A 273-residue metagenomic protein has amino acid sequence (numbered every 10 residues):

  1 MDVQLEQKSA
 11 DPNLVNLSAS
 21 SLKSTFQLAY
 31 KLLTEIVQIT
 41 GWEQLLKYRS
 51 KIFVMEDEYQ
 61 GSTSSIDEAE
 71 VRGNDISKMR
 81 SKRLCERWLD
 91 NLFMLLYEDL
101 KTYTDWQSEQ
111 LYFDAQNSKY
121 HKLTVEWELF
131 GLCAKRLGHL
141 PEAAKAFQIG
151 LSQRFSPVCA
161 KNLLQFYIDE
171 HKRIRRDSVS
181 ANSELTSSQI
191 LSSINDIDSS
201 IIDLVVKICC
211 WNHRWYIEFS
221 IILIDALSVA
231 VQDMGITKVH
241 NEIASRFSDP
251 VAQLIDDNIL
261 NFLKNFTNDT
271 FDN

Functional and structural regions predicted by a protein language model:
M1-L151, Y167-N273: Eukaryotic alpha-helical solenoid repeat scaffolds
F155-S156: Helix-capping and short linker residues that terminate individual alpha-solenoid repeat units
